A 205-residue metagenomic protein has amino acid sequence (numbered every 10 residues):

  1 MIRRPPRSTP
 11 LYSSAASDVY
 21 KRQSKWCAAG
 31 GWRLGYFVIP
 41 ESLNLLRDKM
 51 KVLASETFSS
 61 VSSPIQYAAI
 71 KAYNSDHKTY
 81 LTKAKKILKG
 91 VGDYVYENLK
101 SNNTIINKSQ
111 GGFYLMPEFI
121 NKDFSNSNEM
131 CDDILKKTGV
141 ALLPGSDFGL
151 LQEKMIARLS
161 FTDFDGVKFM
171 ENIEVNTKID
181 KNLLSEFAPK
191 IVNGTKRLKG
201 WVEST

Functional and structural regions predicted by a protein language model:
M1-A16: Single conserved hydrophobic/aromatic residue that forms the stacking wall/gate of nucleotide- or nucleobase-binding
S17, G35, A69, L88 (+3 more regions): Generic structural signal for small/hydrophobic residues in well-ordered secondary structure, especially within
D18-K86, Y96-E97, T177, K181 (+1 more regions): Conserved core segment of the aminotransferase class I/II
Q23-S24, T104, G145-G149: Short, solvent-exposed loop/turn elements at beta->coil junctions and helix N-caps that rim active or binding pockets
P40, N74, E118-N121, T162-F164: Residue-level recognition of strand-loop junctions within catalytic nucleotide-signaling folds
I70, I87-Y96, I106-F119, M155: Conserved glycine-rich beta-strand-loop-beta hairpin in the small C-terminal domain of fold type I
D123-E129, V167-M170: Short, conserved charged micro-motifs
D133-L142, F148-T205: PLP-dependent enzyme catalytic core of the Aspartate aminotransferase-like
